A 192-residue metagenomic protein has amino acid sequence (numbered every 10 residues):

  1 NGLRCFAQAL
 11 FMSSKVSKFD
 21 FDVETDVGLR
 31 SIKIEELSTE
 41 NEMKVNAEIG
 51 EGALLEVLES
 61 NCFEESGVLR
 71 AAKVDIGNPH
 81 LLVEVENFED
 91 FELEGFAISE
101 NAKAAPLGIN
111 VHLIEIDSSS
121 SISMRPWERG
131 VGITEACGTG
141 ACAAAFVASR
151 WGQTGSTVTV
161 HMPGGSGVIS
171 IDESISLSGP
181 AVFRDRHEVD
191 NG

Functional and structural regions predicted by a protein language model:
N1-A136, A143-G192: Active-site proximal loop and beta-alpha junction motif in alpha/beta enzyme cores
